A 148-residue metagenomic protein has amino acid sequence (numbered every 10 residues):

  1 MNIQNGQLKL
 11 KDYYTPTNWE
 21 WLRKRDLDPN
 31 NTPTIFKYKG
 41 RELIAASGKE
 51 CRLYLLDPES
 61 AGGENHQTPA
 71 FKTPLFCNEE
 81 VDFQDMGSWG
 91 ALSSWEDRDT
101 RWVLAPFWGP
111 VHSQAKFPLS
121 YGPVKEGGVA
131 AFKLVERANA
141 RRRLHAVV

Functional and structural regions predicted by a protein language model:
M1-N30, T34-V148: Extracytoplasmic/lumenal domain signature
